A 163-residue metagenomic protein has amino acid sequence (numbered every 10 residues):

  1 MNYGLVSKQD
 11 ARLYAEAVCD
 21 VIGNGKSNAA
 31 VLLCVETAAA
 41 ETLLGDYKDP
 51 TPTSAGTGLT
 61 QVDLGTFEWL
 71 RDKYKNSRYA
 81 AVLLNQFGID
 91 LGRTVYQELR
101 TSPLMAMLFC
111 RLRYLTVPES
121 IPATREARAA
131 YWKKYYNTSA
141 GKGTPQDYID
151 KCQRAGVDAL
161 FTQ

Functional and structural regions predicted by a protein language model:
N2-A17, A39-P118: Peptidoglycan-targeting cell-wall enzymes and recognition modules
N2-G4, I22-L33: Cell wall/extracellular polymer interaction/catalysis modules
V21, A40, R113-V117, Y135-T138 (+2 more regions): Structured segments of extracytoplasmic/periplasmic soluble domains in secreted or envelope-associated proteins
G25-A30, T51-S54, I121-T124: Short, surface-exposed helix-loop/turn micro-motifs enriched in polar/charged residues
N28-E36, R125-W132: Alpha-helical scaffolds flanking conserved acidic
E41-D49, N137-Q146: Secretory-pathway/luminal and periplasmic proteins that interact with or process carbohydrate-rich
E119-K142: C-terminal/domain-terminus segments
Q146-Q163: Long, charge-rich low-complexity segments
